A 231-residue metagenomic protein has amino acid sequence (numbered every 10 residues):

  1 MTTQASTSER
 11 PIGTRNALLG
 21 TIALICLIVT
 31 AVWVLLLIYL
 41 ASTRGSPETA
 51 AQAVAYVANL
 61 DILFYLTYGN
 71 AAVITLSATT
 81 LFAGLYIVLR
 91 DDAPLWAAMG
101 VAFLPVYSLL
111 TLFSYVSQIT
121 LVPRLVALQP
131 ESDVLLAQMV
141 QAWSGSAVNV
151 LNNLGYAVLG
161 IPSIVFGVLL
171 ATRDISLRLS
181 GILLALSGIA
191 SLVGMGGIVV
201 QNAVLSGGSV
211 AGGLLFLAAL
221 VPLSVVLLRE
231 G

Functional and structural regions predicted by a protein language model:
T2-G231: Hydrophobic, aromatic-enriched alpha-helical segments typical of multi-pass transmembrane helices
